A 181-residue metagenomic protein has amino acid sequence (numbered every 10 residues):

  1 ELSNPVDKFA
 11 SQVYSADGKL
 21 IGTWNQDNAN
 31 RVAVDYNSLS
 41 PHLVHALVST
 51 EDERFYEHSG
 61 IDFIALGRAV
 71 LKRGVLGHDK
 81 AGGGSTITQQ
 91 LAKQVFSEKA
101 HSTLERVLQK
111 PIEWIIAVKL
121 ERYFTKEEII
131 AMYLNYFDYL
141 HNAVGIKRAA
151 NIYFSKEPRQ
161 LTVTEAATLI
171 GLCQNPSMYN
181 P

Functional and structural regions predicted by a protein language model:
E1-D7: Aromatic-capped interface at the extracytoplasmic side of an N-terminal signal-anchor transmembrane helix
K8-A10, Y14-P181: Peptidoglycan glycan-strand catalytic modules in the bacterial/periplasmic cell-wall system
